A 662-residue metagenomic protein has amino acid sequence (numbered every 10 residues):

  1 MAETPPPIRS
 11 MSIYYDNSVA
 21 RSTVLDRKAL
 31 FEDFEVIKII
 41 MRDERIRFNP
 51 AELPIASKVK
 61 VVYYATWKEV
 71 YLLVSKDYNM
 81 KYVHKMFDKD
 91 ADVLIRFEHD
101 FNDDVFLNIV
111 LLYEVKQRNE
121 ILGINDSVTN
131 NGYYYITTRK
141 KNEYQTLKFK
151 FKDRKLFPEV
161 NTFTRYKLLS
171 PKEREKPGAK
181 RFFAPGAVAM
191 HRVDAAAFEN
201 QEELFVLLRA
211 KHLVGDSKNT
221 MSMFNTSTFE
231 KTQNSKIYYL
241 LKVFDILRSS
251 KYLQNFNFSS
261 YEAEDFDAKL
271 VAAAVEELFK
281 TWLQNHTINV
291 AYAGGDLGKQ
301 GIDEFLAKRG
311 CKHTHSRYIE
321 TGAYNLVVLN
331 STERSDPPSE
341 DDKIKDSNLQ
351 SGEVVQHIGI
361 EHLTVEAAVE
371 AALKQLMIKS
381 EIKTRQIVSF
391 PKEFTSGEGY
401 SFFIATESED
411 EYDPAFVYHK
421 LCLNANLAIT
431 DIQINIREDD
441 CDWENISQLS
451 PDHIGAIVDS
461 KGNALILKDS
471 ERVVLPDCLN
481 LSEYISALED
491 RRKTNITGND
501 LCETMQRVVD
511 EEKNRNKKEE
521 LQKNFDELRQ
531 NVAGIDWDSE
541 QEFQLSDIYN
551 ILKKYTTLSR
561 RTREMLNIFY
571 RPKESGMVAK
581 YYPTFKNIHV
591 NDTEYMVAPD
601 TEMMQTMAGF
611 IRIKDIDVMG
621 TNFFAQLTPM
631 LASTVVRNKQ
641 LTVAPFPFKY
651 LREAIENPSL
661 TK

Functional and structural regions predicted by a protein language model:
M1-D245, N255-N257, E262-L270, A274 (+2 more regions): Long, contiguous domain-sized segments
S249-Y252: N-terminal intrinsically disordered, low-complexity tails of helicases
